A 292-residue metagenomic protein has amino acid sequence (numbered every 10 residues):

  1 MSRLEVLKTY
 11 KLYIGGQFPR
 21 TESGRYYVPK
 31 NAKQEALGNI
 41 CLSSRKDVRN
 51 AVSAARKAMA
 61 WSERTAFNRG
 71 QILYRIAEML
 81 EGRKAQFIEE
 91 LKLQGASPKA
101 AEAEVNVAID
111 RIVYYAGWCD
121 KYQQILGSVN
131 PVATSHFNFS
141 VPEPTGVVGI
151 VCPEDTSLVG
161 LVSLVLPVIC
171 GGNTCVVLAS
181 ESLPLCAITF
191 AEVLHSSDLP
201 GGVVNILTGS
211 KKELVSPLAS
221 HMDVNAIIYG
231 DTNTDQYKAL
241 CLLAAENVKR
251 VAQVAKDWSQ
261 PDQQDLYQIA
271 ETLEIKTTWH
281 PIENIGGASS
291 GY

Functional and structural regions predicted by a protein language model:
M1-I40, Q71-R75, V107, G117-C152 (+1 more regions): Terminal low-complexity tails and localization/encapsulation signals of metabolic enzymes
K33-Y122: Glycine-rich loop-to-alpha-helix module at the N-terminal edge of alpha/beta enzyme cores
A100, H136, E213-L214, Q236: Short acidic active-site motifs
G117-P200: Conserved small-residue-rich beta-alpha loop and adjacent elements that most often cradle the phosphate/pyrophosphate
L166-I169, P217, L243: Hydrophobic/aromatic ligand-binding patch that stacks against planar heteroaromatic rings of cofactors or nucleotides
G201, T208, A255: Short loop/edge segments at beta-strand edges and connector loops that shape dinucleotide/nucleotide cofactor-binding
T208-G230: A charged, well-structured terminal subsegment
